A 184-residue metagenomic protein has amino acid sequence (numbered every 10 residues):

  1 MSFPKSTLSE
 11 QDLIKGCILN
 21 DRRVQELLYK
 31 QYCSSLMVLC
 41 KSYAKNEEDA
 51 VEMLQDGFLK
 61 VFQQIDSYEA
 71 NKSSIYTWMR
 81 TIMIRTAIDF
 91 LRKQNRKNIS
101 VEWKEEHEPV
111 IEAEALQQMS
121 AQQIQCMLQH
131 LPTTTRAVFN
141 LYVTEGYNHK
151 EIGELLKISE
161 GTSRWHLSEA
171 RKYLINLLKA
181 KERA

Functional and structural regions predicted by a protein language model:
M1-T7, G16, C126, E154-K157 (+1 more regions): C-terminal edge and immediately downstream basic/flexible tail or linker adjoining helix-turn-helix-like DNA-binding
S6-T7, R96-A121: Internal acidic/polar
I14-V38: A short, charge-rich alpha-helical start-of-domain segment used by transcription regulators
I18-L19, K45, D56-K72, K93-Q94: Sigma70-family region 2
Y29-E47, Q64, R80, L128 (+1 more regions): Amphipathic, Lys/Arg- and hydrophobic-enriched alpha-helical face
E52-L59, S73-R85: Structural recognition of an alpha-helix C-terminal capping motif at a helix-to-coil junction
S67, T81-V101: Arg/Lys-rich amphipathic alpha helix in sigma70-family domain 2
V138-Y142: A short pre-motif secondary-structure segment
